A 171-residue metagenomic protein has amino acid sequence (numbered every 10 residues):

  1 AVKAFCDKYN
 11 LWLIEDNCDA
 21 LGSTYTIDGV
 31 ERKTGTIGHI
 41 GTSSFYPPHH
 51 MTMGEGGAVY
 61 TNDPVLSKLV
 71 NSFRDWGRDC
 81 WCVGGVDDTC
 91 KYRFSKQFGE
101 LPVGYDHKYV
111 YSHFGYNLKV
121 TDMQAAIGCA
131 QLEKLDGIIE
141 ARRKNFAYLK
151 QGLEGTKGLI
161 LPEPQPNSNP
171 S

Functional and structural regions predicted by a protein language model:
A1-K8, W12, A20, T24 (+2 more regions): PLP-dependent aminotransferase class I/II
E15-M53, K68, K108-V110: Conserved active-site segment immediately N-terminal to the catalytic lysine that forms the internal aldimine
T36-W81, D122: Active-site PLP attachment segment
